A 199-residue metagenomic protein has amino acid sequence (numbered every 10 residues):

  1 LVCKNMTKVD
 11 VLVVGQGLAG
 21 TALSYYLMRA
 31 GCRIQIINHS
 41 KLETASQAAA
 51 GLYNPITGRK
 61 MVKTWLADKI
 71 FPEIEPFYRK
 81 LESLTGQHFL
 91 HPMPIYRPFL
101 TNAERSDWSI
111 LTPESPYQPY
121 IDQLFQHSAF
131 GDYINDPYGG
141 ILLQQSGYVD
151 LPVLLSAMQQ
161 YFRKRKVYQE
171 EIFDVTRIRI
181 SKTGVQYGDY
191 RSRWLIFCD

Functional and structural regions predicted by a protein language model:
L1-D10, R29: Extreme N-terminal leader/targeting segments of oxidoreductases
T7-A19: Beta1/beta-strand and adjacent pyrophosphate-binding region of the FAD-binding site in flavoprotein oxidoreductases
V11, R33-I34, L195: Hydrophobic anchor at the start of a short beta-strand that flanks the dinucleotide cofactor-binding loop
T21-Y25, S156: Short, hydrophobic alpha-helix immediately C-terminal to the catalytic nucleophile
L23, C32, V167: Short phosphate-binding/catalytic loops that engage adenosine nucleotides
M28-Q47: Glycine-rich FAD pyrophosphate-binding loop
G51-D132: Dinucleotide-binding Rossmann-like beta1-alpha1 core, especially the glycine-rich loop that anchors the ADP
I141-W194, C198-D199: Helical element adjacent to the flavin cofactor pocket in flavoenzyme catalytic cores
